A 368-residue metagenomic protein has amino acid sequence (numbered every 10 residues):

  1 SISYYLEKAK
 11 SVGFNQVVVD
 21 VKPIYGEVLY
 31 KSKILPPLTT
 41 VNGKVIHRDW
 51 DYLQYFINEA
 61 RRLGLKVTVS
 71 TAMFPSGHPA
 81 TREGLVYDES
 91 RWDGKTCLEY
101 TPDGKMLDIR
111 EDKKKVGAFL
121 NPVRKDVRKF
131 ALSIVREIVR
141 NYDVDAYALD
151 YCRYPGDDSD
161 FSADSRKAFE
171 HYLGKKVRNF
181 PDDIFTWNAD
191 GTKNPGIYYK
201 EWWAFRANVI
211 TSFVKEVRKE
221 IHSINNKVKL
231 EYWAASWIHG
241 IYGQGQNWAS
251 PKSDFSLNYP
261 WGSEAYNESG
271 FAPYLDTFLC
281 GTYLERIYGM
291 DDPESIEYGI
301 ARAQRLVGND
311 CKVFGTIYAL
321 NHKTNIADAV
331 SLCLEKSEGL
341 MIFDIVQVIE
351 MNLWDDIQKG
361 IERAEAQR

Functional and structural regions predicted by a protein language model:
S1, I34-W50, K114-L132, G196-T211 (+2 more regions): The substrate-binding groove and active-site-proximal loops of carbohydrate-active enzymes, especially glycoside
S1, T68-N141, W187-Y199: Active-site-adjacent "subsite" loops/lids of carbohydrate-active enzymes
I2-E27, N141-D145, E268-F278, K336-L340: Catalytic domains of carbohydrate-active enzymes, especially glycoside hydrolases
E7-F14, F56-A60, E89-R91, E99 (+3 more regions): An active-site-proximal structural segment forming one wall of the substrate-binding cleft that immediately precedes
V12-R48: Aromatic-lined carbohydrate-binding/catalytic grooves of carbohydrate-active enzymes
N15-V21, Y25, Y52-R110, A148-R153 (+1 more regions): Glycine-rich, aromatic-flanked loop segments that form ligand/cofactor-binding clefts across common enzyme folds
S76-P79, A148, D157, I224-I287 (+2 more regions): Substrate-binding cleft/loops of secretory-pathway carbohydrate-active enzymes
W261-R368: Substrate-binding cleft of secreted/luminal carbohydrate-active enzymes
